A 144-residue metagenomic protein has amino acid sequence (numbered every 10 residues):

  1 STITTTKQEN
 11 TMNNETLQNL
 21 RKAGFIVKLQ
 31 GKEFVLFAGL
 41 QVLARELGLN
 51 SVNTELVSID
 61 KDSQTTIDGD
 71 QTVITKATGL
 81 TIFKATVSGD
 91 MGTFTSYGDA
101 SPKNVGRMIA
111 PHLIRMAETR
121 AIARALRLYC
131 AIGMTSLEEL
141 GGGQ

Functional and structural regions predicted by a protein language model:
T2-Q144: Polyanion-binding surfaces on beta-sheet-dominated domains and ring/shell assemblies
